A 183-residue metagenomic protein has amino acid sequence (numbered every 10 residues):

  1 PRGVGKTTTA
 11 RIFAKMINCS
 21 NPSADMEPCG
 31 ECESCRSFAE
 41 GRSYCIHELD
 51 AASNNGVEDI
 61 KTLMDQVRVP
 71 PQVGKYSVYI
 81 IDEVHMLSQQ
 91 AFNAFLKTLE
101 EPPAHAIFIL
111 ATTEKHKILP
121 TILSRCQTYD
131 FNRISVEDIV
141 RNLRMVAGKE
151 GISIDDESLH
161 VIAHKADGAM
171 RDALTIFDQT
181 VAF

Functional and structural regions predicted by a protein language model:
P1-T128: P-loop/Walker A NTP-binding region and its immediately flanking N-terminal helices in P-loop NTPase folds
A10, E40-Y44, D59-T62, K75 (+1 more regions): Extended, largely alpha-helical regulatory/partner-binding modules appended to the mid-to-C-terminal parts
